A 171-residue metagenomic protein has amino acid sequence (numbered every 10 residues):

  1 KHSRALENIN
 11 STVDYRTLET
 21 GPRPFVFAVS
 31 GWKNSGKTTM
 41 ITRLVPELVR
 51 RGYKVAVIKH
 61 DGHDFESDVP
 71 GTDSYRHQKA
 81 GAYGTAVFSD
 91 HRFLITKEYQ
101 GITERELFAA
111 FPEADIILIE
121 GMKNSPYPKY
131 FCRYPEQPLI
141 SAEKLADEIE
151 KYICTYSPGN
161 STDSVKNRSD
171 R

Functional and structural regions predicted by a protein language model:
H2: Cationic, low-complexity basic patches in intrinsically disordered or flexible, solvent-exposed regions
L6-R23, Y156-P158, K166-N167, R171: SAM-dependent methyltransferases
D14-H63: Walker A (P-loop) phosphate-binding motif
W32, H60-D61, S89-D90, E120-M122 (+1 more regions): Fold-independent oxyanion-binding glycine-rich loops and adjacent beta-strand/coil segments at enzyme active sites
V45-E98: N-terminal phosphate/diphosphate-binding loop that engages ATP/GTP or pyrophosphate donors across diverse enzyme folds
T85, I117, K129-F131: Short, well-ordered beta-strand core segments
K97-S125: Phosphate-binding/switch loop-helix module in NTP-utilizing enzymes
K123-K166, R171: Short phosphate-coordinating micro-motif centered on Lys-Gly-acidic
